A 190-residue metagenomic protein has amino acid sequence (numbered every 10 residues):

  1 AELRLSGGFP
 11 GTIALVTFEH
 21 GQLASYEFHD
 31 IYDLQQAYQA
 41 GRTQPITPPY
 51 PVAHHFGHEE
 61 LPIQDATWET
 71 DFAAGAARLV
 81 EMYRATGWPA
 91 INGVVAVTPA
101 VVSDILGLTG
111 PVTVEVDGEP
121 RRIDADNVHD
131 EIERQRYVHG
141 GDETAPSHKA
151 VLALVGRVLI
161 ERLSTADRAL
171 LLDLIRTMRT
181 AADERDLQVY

Functional and structural regions predicted by a protein language model:
A1-Y190: Non-catalytic, solvent-exposed segments at the cell envelope interface
